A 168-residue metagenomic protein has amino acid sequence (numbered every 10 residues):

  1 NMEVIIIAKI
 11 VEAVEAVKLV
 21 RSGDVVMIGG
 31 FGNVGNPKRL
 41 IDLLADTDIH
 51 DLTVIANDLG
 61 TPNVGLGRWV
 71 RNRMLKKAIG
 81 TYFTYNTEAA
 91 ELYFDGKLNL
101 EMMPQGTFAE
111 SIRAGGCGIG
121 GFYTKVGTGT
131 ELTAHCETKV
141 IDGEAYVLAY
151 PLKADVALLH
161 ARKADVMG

Functional and structural regions predicted by a protein language model:
E3-M167: Conserved alpha/beta enzyme-core scaffold
